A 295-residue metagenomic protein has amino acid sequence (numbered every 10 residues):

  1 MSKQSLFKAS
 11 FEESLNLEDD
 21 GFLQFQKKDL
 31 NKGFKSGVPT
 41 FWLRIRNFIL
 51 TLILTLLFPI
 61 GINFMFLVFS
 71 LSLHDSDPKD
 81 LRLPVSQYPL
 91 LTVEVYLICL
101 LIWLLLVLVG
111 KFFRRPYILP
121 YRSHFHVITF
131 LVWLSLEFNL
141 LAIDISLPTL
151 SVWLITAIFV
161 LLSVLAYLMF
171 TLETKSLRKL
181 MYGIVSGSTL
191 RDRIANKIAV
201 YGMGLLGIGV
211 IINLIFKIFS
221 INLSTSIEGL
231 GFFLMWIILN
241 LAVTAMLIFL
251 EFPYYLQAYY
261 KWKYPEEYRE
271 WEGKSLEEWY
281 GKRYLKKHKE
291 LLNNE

Functional and structural regions predicted by a protein language model:
M1-I49, W262-E295: N-terminal juxtamembrane cytosolic/stromal segments of multi-pass membrane proteins
E18-L23, F64-S70, V95-K111, S163-Y182: Membrane-water interface of transmembrane alpha-helices
P59-I62, W133-T156, L205-G229: Alpha-helical transmembrane segments and their membrane-interface junctions in multi-pass membrane proteins
D80-Y96, L147-L168, I237-I238: Alpha-helical transmembrane segments
Q87-Y88, L119-F138, L161-L162, R191-G204: Transmembrane alpha-helical segments of multi-pass membrane proteins
W103-H124, F170-I194, Y260-W262: Cytoplasmic membrane-interface regions of multi-pass membrane proteins
L134-R193: Membrane-proximal helix-loop-helix units in multi-pass membrane proteins
I198-E295: C-terminal transmembrane-bundle signature of multipass membrane proteins, characterized by strong activation on
